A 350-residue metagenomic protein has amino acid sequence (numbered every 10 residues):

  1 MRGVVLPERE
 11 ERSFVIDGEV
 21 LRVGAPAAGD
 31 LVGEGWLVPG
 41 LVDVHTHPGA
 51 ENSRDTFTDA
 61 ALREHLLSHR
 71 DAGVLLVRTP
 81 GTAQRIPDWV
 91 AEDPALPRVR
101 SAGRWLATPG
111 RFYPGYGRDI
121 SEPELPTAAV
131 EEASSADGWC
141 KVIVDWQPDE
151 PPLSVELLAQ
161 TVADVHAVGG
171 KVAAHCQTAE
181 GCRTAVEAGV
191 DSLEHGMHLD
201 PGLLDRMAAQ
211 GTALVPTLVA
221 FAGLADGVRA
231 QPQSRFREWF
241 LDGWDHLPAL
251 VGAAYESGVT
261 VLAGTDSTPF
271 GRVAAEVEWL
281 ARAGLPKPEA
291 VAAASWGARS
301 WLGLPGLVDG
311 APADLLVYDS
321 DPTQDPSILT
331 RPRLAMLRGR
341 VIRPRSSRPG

Functional and structural regions predicted by a protein language model:
M1-A28, W36-L37, S320-S327, R340-V341: N-terminal metal-binding scaffold of metallo-dependent hydrolase/deaminase domains
R2-V4, A294-G297, V308-G350: C-terminal cap of metal-dependent C-N hydrolases
E19, E34, V42-H45, G73 (+14 more regions): Divalent metal-coordination and catalytic microenvironments
A25-R63, L67, L75: Replace "His-x-His-based motif
D59-V168, Q210-F221, G227: Divalent-metal coordination cores built from histidine and acidic residues
D149-D245, E256-L262, S267-T268, G284-P286 (+1 more regions): Active-site core of metal-dependent hydrolases
A167, D242-D321: His/Asp/Glu-enriched, well-ordered alpha-helical/loop segment that forms or immediately abuts the divalent-metal
